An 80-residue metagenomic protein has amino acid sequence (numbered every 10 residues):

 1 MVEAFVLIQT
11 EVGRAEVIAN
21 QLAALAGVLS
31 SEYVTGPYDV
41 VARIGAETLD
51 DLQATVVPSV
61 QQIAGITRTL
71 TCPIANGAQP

Functional and structural regions predicted by a protein language model:
M1-P80: A compositional/biophysical signature of low hydrophobicity enriched in polar/charged and small residues
